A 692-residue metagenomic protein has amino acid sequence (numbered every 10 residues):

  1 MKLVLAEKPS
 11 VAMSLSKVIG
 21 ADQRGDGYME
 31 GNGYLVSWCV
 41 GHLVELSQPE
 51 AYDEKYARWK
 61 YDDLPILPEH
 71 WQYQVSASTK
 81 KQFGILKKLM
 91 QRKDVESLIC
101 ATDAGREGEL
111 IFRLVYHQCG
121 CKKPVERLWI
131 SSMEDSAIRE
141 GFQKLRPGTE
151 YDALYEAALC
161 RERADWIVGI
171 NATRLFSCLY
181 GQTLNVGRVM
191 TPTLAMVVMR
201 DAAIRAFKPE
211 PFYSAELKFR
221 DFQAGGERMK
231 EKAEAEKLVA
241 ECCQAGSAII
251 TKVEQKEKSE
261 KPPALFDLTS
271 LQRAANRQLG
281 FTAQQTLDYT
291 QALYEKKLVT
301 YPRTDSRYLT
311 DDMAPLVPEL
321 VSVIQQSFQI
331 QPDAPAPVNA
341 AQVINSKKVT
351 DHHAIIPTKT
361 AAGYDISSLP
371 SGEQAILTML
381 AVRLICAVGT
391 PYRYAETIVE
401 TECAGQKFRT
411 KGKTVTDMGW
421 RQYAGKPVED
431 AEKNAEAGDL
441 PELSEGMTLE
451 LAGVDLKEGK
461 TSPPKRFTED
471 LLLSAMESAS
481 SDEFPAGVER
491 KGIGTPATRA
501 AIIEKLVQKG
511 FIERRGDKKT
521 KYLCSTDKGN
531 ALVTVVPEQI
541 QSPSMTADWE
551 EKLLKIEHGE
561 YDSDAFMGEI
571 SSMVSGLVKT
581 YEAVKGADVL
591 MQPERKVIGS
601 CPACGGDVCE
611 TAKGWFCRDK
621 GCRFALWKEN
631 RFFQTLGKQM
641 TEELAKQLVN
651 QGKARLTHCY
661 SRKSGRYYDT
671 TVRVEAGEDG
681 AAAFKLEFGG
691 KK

Functional and structural regions predicted by a protein language model:
M1, I99-A104, G181-T183, Q255-A264 (+3 more regions): Conserved short loop/turn motifs at secondary-structure junctions
M1-E162, W166, P463: Intrinsically disordered, low-complexity regulatory segments
K2-L3, G25, T79, M90 (+7 more regions): Basic, low-complexity terminal or inter-domain segments flanking catalytic cores
P9-S16, G33-V36, V40, S76-K87 (+17 more regions): Amphipathic alpha-helical transducer elements in NTP-driven molecular machines
K93, D135-F219, Q255-S259: C-terminal or mid-to-C-terminal helical accessory/interaction module adjacent to the motor/catalytic core
P124, L194, V299: Conserved ATP-binding/catalytic motifs of P-loop helicase motor domains
K232-F266, Q272: Metal- or metallocofactor-binding catalytic centers and their adjacent structured scaffolds across diverse enzyme
